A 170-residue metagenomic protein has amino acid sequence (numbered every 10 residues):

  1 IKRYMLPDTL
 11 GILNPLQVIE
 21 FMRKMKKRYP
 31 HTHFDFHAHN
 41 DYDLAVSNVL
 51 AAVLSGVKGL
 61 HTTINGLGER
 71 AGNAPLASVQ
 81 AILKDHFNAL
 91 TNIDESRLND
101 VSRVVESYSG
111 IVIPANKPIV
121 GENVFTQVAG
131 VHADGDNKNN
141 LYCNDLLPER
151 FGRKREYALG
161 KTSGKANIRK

Functional and structural regions predicted by a protein language model:
Y4-L6, T32-A38, L60-T62, V79: Hydrophobic faces of well-ordered beta-strands that scaffold small-molecule active sites in alpha/beta enzyme cores
L6-D8, S55-G72: Glycine-rich phosphate-binding active-site loops on the catalytic face of alpha/beta enzymes
D8-I12, A38-L44, I64-G68: Active-site-proximal loop/turn and secondary-structure-junction residues that shape catalytic pockets, frequently
L10-K26, R70-S78: Active-site-adjacent beta->alpha loops and helix N-cap segments on the catalytic face of soluble alpha/beta enzymes
V18-F36, A81-F87: Alpha-helix-loop-beta-strand connector modules within alpha/beta enzyme cores
Y42-S55: Catalytic cores of alpha/beta
G68-L98, S102: C-terminal helical cap(s) of enzyme catalytic domains, especially alpha/beta-barrels
N88-K170: A mid-to-C-terminal "edge-of-domain" accessory segment
